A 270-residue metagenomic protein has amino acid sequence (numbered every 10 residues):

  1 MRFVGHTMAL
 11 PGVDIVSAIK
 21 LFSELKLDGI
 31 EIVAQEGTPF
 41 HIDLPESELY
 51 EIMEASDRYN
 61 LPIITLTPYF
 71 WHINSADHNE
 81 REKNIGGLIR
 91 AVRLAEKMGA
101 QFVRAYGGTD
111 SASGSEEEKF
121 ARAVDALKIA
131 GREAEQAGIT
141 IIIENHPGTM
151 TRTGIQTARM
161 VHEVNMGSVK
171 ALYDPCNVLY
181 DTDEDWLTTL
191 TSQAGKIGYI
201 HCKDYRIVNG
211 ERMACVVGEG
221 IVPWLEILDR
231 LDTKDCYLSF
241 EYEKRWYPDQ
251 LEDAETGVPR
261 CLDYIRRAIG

Functional and structural regions predicted by a protein language model:
M1-V4, A9-K26, D57, T151-Y173 (+1 more regions): Histidine-acidic metal/acid-base catalytic patches
M1-V4, I63-N74, G107-S111: N-terminal small/glycine-rich loop or linker at the start of catalytic domains across soluble metabolic enzymes
V16-S17, A55-Y59, N74-Y173, Y180 (+1 more regions): Active-site acidic/histidine proton-transfer and metal-coordination neighborhood in alpha/beta enzyme cores
E31, T65-T67, R104, I142 (+2 more regions): Conserved beta-strand positions in the central sheet of alpha/beta enzyme cores
V33-M53, G107-G114: Glycine-rich, proline-tolerant flexible connector loops at the mouths of alpha/beta enzymes
G37, I73, R245-Y247: Sequence/structural signature of outer-membrane beta-barrel proteins
P39-I42, H78-R81, E117-E118, M213-G218 (+1 more regions): Short glycine-enriched, charge-decorated loop/helix-capping segments at active-site entrances that position
S47-R58, A126-E133, T189, E226-R230: Catalytic-core regions built around general acid/base machinery
